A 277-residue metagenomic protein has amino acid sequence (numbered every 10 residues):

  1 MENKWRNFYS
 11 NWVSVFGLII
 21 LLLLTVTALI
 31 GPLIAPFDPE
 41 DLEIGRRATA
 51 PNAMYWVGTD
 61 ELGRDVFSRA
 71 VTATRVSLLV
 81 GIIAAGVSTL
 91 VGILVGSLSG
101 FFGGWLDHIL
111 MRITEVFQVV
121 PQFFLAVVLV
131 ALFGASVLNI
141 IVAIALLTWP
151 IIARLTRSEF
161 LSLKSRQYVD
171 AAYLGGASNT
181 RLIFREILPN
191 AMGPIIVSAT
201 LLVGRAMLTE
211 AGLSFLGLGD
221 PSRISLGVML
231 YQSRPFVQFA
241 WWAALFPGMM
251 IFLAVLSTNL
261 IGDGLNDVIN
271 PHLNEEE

Functional and structural regions predicted by a protein language model:
M1-I93, S97, G104-W105, V119 (+3 more regions): Gly/Trp-centered helix-boundary motif
N7-F8, A70-A73, S77, L98 (+9 more regions): Amphipathic alpha-helical segments that mediate coupling or scaffolding at interfaces
L24, S97, A126-A131, I140 (+5 more regions): Transmembrane alpha-helix boundary and packing residues in multipass membrane permease domains and related
A28-P32, A126, V130, L155 (+3 more regions): Structural signal for membrane-spanning alpha-helices in multi-pass inner-membrane proteins, emphasizing helix cores
G31-P39, G100-G104, L129-A135, L147 (+3 more regions): Short helix-capping/hinge motifs at transmembrane helix termini and TM-loop junctions
W56, D60, V66, L90-L94 (+2 more regions): Generic hydrophobic transmembrane alpha-helix motif, especially the helices
R64-L79, I83, G103-M111, L161-S165 (+1 more regions): Amphipathic cytosolic juxtamembrane alpha-helices at the membrane-cytosol interface of multi-pass membrane transporters
L129-L132, I144, E159-F160, L208-M250: Glycine-rich helix-loop "coupling/hinge" segments at transmembrane-helix boundaries in multipass transporters
